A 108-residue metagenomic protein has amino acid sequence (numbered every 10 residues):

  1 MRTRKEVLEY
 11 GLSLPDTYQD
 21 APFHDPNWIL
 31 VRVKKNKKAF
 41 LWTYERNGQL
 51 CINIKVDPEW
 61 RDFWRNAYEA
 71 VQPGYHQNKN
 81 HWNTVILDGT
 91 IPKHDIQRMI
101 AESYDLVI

Functional and structural regions predicted by a protein language model:
M1-I108: Charge-dense, helix-prone N-terminal extensions
